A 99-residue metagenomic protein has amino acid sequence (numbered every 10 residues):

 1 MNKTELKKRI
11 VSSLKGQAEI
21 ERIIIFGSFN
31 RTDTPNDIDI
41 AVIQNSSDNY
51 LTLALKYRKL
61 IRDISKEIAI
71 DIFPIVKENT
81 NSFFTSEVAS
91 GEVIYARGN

Functional and structural regions predicted by a protein language model:
M1-I24, N30-N36, I43-N99: Catalytic core of pol beta-like nucleotidyltransferases
